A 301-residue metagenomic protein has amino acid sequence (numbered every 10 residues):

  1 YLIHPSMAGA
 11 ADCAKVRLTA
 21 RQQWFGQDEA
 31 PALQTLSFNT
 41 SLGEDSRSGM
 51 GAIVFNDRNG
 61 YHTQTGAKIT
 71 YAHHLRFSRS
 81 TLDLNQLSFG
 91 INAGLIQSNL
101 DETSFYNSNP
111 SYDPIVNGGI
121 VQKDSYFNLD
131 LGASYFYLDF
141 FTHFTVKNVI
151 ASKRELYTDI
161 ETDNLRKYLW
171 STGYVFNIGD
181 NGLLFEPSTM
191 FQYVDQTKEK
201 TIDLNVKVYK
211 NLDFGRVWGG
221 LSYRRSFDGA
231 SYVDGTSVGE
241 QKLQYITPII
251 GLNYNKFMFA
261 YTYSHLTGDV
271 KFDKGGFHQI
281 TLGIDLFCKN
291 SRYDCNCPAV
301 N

Functional and structural regions predicted by a protein language model:
Y1-N301: Subset of outer-membrane beta-barrel
